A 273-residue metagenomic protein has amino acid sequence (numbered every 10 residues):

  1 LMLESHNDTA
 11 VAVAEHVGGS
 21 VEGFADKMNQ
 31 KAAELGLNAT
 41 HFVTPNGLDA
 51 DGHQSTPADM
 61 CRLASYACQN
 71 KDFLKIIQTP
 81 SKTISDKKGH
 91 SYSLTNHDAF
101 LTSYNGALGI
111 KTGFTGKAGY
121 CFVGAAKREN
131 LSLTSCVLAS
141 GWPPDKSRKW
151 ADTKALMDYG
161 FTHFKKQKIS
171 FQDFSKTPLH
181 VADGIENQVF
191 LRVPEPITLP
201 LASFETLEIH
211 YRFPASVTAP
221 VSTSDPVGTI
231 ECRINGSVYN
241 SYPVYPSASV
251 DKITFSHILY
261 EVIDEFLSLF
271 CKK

Functional and structural regions predicted by a protein language model:
S5, S20, F24, R148 (+1 more regions): Catalytic cores of large soluble enzymes that bind and process phosphate-bearing ligands
S5-H6, D59: Membrane-embedded alpha-helical core segments of multi-pass
N7-V11: Acidic/histidine-rich, surface-exposed loop or edge segments in extracytoplasmic proteins
A14-S65, D72: Mid-domain, small-residue-enriched loop/turn segments at the edges of structured enzyme/sensor domains
L37-N38, G52-Q54, A58-D59, A64-K273: Domain-terminus/edge residues, biased toward the C-terminal soluble/receptor-binding domains of extracytoplasmic
